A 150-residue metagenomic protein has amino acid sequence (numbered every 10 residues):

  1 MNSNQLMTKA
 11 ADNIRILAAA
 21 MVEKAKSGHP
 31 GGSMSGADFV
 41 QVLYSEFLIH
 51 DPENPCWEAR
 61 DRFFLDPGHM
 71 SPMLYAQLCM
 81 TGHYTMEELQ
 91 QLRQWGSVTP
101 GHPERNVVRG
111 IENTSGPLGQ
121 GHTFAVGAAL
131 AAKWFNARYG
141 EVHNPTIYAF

Functional and structural regions predicted by a protein language model:
M1-T8: Basic/polar N-terminal segments that are highly enriched at the extreme N-terminus, encompassing both cleavable
Q5, G28-P30, S115-L118: Conserved, non-catalytic sequence blocks in retroelement Pol enzymes and Pol-derived host proteins
K9, N13-I16, T123-A125, A129: A broad detector of short, well-ordered amphipathic alpha-helices that serve as recognition/interaction surfaces
A10, I14, G32-G36, M70: Hydrophobic (often cysteine-bearing) scaffold residues that line and stabilize catalytic clefts of nucleotide/cofactor
A11-S27: N-terminal capping segment at the start of a domain
M21, S35-F150: Cofactor-binding active-site loop characterized by glycine-rich and histidine/acidic residues
